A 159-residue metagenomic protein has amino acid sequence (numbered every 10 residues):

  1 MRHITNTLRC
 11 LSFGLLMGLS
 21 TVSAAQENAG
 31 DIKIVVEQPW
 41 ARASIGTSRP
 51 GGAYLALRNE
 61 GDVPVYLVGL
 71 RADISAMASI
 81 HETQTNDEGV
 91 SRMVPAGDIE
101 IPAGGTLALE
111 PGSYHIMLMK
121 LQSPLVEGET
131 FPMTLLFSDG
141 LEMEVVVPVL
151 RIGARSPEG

Functional and structural regions predicted by a protein language model:
M1-R9: Positively charged n-region of N-terminal signal peptides that target proteins for export
R9-S20: Bacterial N-terminal signal peptides
T21-A25: Sec/Tat signal peptide C-region and signal peptidase I cleavage site
Q26-G159: Compact, glycine-rich, soluble single-domain proteins
